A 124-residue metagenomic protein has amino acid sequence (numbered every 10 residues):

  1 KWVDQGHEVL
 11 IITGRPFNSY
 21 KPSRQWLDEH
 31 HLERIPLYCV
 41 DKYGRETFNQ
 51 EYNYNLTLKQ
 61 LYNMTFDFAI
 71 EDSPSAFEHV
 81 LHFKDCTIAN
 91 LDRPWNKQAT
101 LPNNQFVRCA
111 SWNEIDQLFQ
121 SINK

Functional and structural regions predicted by a protein language model:
W2-W26, Y38-D41: Substrate-recognition element of Asp-dependent hydrolases with the DxDx(T/V) motif
Q5-H7, Y62-F66: Glycine-rich phosphate-binding loop signature in dinucleotide/nucleotide-binding domains
E8-L10, P36-Y38, F68, T87-A89: A structural signal for isolated positions on well-ordered beta-strands in alpha/beta enzyme cores
G14-R15, H30-Y54: A short, structured active-site edge motif that brings together acidic residues
R15-S19, K42-R45, P74-A76, P94-K97: Short, solvent-exposed loop/turn segments at secondary-structure junctions
R24, D28, R45-M64, P74-H79: Short loop-to-alpha-helix "cap/lid" segments that border enzyme active sites across diverse enzyme classes
E29-D41, T65, L101-N123: Structural recognition of alpha->loop->beta junctions
F68-A110: Acidic, Mg2+-coordinating phosphoryl-transfer loop and its flanking beta/alpha structural elements, shared across
